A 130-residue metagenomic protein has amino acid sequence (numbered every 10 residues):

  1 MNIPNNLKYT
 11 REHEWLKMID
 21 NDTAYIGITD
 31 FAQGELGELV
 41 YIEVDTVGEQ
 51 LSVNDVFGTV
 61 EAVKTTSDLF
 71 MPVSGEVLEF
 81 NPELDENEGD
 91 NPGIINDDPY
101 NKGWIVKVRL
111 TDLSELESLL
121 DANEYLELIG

Functional and structural regions predicted by a protein language model:
M1-V53, G89, D97-G130: Acidic, low-complexity mobile loops and tails
K8, E43, E61, S67-F70: Small beta-strand-rich domains/subdomains or short beta-sheet motifs embedded in larger alpha/beta proteins
K17-M18, A62, E79, E83 (+1 more regions): A residue-level detector for short acidic-glycine micro-motifs
Q33-G34, S74-V77, N81-D85: Short, charged/polar surface micro-motifs in flexible loops or helix N-caps
L51, F57-G58, V77-L78: Generic structural signal for buried aliphatic residues
F80-D97: Short, charge-rich, low-complexity interaction segments located in flexible loops at or near secondary-structure
